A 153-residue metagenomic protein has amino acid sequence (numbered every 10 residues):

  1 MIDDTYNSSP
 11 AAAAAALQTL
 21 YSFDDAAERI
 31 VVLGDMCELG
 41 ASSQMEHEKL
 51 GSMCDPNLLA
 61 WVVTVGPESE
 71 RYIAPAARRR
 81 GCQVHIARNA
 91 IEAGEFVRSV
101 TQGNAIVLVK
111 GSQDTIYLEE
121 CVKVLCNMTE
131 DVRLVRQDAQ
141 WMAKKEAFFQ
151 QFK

Functional and structural regions predicted by a protein language model:
M1-K153: ATP-dependent carboxylate-amine ligase
